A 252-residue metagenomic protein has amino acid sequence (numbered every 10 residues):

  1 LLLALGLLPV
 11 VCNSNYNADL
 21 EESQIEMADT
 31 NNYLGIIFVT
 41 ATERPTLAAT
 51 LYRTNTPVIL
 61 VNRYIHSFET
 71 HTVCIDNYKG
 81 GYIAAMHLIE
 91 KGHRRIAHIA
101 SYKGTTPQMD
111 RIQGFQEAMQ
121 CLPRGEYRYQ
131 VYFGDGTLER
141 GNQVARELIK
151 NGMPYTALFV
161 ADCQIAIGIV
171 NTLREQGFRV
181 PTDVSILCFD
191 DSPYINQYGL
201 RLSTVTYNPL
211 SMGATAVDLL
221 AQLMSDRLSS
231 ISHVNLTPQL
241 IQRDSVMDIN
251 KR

Functional and structural regions predicted by a protein language model:
L1-M27, N31-L34, Q116: Amphipathic helical "hinge" segments at domain boundaries
A4-L5, T54, M119-E126, N151-M153 (+1 more regions): Short helix-capping segments at alpha-helix termini
V11-L20, R63, V73-I83, I99-R146 (+5 more regions): Hinge/beta->alpha junction and helix N-cap segments in small-molecule ligand-binding domains
Y16, F38-K79, I83, Q164 (+1 more regions): Flexible loop/hinge segments that line or gate small-molecule binding clefts
D19-N32, R140-P154: Short, well-structured alpha-helical segments in soluble
D29-T40, A97-A100, V131, G152-Q164 (+1 more regions): Periplasmic-binding protein-like
R94-R95, G125-Q130, V180-I186: Short acidic capping loops at alpha-helix termini that bridge into adjacent secondary structure
R146-R252: Flexible loop/turn connectors
